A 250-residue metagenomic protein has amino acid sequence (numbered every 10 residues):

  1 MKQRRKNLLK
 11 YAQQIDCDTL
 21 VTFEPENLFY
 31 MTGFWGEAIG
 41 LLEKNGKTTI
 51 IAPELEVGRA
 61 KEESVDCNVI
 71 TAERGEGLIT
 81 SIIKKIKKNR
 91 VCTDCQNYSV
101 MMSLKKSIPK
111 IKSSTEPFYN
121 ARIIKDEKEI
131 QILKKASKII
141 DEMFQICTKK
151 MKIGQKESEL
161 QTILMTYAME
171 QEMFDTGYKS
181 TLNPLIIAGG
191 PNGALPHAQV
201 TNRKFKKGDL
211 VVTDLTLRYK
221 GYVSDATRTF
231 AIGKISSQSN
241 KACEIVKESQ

Functional and structural regions predicted by a protein language model:
M1-Q250: Active-site neighborhoods and metal-handling regions in enzymes and metal-associated proteins
